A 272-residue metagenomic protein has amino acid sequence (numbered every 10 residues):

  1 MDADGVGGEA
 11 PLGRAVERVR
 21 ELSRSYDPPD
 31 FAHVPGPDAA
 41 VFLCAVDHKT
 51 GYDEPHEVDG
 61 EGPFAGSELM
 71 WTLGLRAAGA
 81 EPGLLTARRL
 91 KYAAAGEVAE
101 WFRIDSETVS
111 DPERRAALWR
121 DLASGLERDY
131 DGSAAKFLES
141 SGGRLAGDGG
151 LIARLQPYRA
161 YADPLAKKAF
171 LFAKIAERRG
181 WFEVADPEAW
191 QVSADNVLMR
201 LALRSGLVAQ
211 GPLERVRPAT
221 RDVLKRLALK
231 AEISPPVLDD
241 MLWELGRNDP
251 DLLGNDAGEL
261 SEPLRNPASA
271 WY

Functional and structural regions predicted by a protein language model:
M1-Y272: HhH-family (HhH-GPD) DNA N-glycosylase catalytic core used in base-excision repair
